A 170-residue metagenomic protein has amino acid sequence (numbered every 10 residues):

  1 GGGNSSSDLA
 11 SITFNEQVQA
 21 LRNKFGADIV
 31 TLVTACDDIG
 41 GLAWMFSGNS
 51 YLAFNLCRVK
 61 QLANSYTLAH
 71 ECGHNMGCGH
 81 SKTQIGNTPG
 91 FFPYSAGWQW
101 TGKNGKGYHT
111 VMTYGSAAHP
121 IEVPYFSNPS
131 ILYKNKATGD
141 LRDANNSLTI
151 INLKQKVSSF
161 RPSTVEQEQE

Functional and structural regions predicted by a protein language model:
G1-Q169: Extracellular (secreted or membrane-anchored) zinc-dependent metallopeptidases, primarily metzincins but also closely
